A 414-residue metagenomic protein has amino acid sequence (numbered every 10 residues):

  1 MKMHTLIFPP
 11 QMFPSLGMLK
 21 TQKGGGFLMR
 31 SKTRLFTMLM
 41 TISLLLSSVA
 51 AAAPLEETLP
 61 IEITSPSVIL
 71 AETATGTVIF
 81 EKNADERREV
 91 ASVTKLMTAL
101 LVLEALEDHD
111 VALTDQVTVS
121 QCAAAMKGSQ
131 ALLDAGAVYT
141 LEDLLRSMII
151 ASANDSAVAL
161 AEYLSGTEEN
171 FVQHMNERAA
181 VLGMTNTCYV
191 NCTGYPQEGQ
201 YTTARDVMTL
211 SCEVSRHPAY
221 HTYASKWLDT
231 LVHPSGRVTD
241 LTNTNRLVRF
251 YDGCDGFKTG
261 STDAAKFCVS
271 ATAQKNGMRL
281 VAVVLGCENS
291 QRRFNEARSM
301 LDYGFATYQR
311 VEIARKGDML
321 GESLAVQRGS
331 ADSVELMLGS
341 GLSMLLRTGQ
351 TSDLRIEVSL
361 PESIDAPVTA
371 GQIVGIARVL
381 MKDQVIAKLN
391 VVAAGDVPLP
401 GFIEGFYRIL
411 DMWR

Functional and structural regions predicted by a protein language model:
I7-L28: Short, Lys/Arg-enriched N-terminal segments with co-localized hydrophobic residues within the first ~10-30 amino acids
G24-G25, A51-P218: Active-site-adjacent loops and short helices of periplasmic peptidoglycan-processing enzymes
L28-L39: Bacterial N-terminal signal peptides that target proteins for export
M38-S47: Bacterial N-terminal signal peptides
S47-P54, V392: Bacterial Sec-dependent signal peptides at the C-terminal "C-region" and cleavage site
M184-C188, P196-R414: Domain-terminus/edge residues, biased toward the C-terminal soluble/receptor-binding domains of extracytoplasmic
